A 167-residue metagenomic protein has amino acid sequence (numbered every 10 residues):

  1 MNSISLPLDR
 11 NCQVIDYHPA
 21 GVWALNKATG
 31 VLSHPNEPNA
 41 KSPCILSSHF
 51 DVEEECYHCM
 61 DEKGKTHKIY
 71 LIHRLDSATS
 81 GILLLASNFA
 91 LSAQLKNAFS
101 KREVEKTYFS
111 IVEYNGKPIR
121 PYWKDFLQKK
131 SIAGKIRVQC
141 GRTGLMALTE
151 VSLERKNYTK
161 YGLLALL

Functional and structural regions predicted by a protein language model:
M1-L167: RNA pseudouridine synthases
